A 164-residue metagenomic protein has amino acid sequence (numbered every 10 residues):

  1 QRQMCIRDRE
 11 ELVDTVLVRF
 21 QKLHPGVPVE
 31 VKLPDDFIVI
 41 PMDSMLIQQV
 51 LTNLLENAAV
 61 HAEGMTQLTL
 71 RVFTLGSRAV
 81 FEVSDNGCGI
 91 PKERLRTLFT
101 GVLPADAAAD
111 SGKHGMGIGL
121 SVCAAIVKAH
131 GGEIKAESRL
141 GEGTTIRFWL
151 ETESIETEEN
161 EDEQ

Functional and structural regions predicted by a protein language model:
Q1-I6: Short, small-residue-biased leader/transition segments that mark boundaries at the very start of proteins
P28-I38: Conserved catalytic submotifs in the C-terminal HATPase_c
N57-A59: Short helix-loop "hinge" at the ATP-lid/N-box region of the Bergerat-fold HATPase_c
Q67-S77: Short beta-strand/loop element within the Bergerat-fold HATPase_c
I90-V102: Short conserved segment of the HATPase_c
G119, C123: Short alpha-helical Gxxx[C/S/T] motif in the catalytic ATP-binding
